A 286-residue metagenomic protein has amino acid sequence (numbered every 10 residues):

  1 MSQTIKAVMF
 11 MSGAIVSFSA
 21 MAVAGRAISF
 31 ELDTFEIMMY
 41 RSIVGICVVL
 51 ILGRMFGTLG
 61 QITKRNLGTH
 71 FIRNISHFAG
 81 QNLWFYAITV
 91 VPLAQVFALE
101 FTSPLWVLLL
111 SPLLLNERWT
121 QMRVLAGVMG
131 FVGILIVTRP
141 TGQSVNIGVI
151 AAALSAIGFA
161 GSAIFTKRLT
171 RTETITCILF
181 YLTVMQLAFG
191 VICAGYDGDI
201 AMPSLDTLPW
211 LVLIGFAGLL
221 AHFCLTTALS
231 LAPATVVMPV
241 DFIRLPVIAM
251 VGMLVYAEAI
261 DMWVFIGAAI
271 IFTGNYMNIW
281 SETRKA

Functional and structural regions predicted by a protein language model:
M1-V16, I46-I72, Q121, E173 (+3 more regions): Membrane-interface interhelical linkers
Q3-A7, T34, M39, I62-N66 (+3 more regions): Juxtamembrane helix-entry segments on the extracytoplasmic side of multipass membrane proteins
I15-V23, L50, N74-N82, P104-L109 (+8 more regions): Hydrophobic/small/kink-forming positions within alpha-helical transmembrane segments of polytopic membrane proteins
V23-R26, V49, Q143-P203: Transmembrane alpha-helical segments that form core, pore/gating elements of small-molecule transporters/exporters
E31, A87-V90, N116-R118, T172 (+2 more regions): Helix-loop interface residues and adjacent transmembrane-helix termini in multi-pass membrane transporters, primarily
Y86, S103-L125, P246-F265: C-terminal transmembrane-helix exit sites in multi-pass transporters
V96-T102, L169-M185, H222-M253: Helix-helix packing/entry segments at the starts of transmembrane helices
M122-T138, W263-E282: Hydrophobic transmembrane alpha-helices of multi-pass small-molecule transport proteins
